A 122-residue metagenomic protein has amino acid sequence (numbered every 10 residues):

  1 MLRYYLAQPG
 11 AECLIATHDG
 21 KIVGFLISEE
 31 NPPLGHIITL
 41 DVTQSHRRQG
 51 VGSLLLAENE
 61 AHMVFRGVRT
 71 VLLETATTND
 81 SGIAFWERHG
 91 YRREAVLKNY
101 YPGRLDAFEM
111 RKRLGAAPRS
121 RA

Functional and structural regions predicted by a protein language model:
M1-S45, L56-E58, H62, R66 (+3 more regions): Acetyl-CoA-dependent GNAT
Q8-A11, G50, T77, Y101 (+1 more regions): Residues at secondary-structure transition points
E30, T75-T77: A cross-domain feature marking catalytic cores of carbohydrate-active enzymes and several ubiquitous metabolic/repair
V42, R48-A61, D80, A84-R88: Conserved acetyl-CoA-binding loop-helix of GNAT-fold acetyltransferases
Q49, S53, L105-G115: Accessory recognition modules or surfaces
V51, V68, Y91: Short phosphate-binding/catalytic loops that engage adenosine nucleotides
L56, M63-T75, A84-F85, L97: Conserved GNAT acetyl-CoA-binding A-motif
L72-E74, E87, R92-E109: Conserved catalytic-core motifs of GNAT/GCN5-like acyltransferases
